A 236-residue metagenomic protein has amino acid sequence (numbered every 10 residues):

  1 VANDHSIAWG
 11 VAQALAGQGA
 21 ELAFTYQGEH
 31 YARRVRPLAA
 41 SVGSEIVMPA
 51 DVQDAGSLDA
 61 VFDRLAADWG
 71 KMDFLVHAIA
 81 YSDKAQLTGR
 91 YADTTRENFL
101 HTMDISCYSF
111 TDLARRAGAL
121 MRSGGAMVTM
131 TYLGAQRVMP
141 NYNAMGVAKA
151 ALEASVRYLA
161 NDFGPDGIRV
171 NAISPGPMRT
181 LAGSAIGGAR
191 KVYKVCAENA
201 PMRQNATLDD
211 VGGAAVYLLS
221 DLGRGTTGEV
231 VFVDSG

Functional and structural regions predicted by a protein language model:
V1-A23: Canonical Rossmann dinucleotide-binding motif of NAD(H)/NADP(H)-dependent dehydrogenases/reductases, specifically
V1-I7, A80-T111, R115, A119 (+3 more regions): Catalytic loop of short-chain dehydrogenase/reductase
G19-R36: Conserved glycine-rich Rossmann-like NAD(P)H-binding loop of the short-chain dehydrogenase/reductase
A39-G56: Rossmann-fold cofactor-recognition segment
G164, R169, T226-G228: Short, small/polar-rich loop/turn modules that mediate ligand/substrate recognition or access, typified
V170, S174-A185: Short, flexible catalytic-loop segment of classical short-chain dehydrogenase/reductase
A200-V211, L222: A conserved structural motif in NAD(P)-dependent oxidoreductases
R224-G236: Short-chain dehydrogenase/reductase
